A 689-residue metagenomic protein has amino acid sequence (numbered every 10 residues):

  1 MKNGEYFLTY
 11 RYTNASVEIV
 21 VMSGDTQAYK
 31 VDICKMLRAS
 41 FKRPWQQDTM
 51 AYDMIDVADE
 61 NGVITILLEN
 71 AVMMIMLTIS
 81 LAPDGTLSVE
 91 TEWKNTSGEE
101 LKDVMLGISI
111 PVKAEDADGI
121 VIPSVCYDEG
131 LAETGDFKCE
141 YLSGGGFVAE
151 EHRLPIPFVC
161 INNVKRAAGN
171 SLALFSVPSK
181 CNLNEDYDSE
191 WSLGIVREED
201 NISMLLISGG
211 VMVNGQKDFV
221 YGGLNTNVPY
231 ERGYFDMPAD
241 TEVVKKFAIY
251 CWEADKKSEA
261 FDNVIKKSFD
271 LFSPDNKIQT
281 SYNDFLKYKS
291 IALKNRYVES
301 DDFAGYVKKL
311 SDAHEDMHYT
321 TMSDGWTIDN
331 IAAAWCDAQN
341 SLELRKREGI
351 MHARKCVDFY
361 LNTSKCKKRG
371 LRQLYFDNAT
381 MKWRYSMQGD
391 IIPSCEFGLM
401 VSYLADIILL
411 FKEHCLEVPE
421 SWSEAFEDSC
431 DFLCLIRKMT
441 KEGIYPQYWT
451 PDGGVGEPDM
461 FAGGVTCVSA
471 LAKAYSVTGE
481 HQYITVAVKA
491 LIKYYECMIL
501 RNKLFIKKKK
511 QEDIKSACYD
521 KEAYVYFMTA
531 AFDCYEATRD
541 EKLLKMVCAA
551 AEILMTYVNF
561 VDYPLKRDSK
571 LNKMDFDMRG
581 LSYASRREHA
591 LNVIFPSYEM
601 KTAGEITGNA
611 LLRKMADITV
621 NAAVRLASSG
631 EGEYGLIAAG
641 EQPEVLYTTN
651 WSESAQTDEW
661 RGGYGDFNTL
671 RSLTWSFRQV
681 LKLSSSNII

Functional and structural regions predicted by a protein language model:
M1-E5: Intrinsically disordered, low-structural-confidence terminal and linker regions
Y6-T9, I19: Terminal domain-start segments
Y10, V57, I79, L374-W383: Assembly/interface hotspot detector across virion components, adhesins/toxins, and nucleic-acid enzymes
T13-A15, V21-A239: Beta-strand/loop-rich accessory regions of lumenal/periplasmic or secreted enzymes, predominantly carbohydrate-active
G145, C181, M212, R232 (+3 more regions): Glycan-recognition and catalytic cores of secretory/periplasmic carbohydrate-active enzymes
I249-E253: Short, charged beta-turn/beta-strand-edge "cap" motif at the junction between a beta-strand and an adjacent loop
